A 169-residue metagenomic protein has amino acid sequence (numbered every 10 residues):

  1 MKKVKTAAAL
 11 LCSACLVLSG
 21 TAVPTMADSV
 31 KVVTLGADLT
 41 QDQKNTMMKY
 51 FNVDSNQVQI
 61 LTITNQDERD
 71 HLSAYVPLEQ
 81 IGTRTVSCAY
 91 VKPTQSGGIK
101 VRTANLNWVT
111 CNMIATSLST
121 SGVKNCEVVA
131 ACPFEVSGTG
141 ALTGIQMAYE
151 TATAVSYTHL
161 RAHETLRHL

Functional and structural regions predicted by a protein language model:
M1-A8: Bacterial N-terminal signal peptides that target proteins for export
C12-G20: Hydrophobic core
G20-A27: Sec-dependent signal peptide cleavage junction
A27-E127: N-terminal, leucine/charged-rich tether regions that mediate assembly and partner docking in large macromolecular
D38-L39, C132-F134: Short beta-alpha junction loops
T120-V129, V136-T151: Internal, conserved structured core segments that host functional sites
A154: Extended, alpha-helix-rich binding/interface surfaces that flank or overlap catalytic cores and mediate recognition
T158-H168: Conserved small/polar residues in nucleotide/adenosyl-binding loops
